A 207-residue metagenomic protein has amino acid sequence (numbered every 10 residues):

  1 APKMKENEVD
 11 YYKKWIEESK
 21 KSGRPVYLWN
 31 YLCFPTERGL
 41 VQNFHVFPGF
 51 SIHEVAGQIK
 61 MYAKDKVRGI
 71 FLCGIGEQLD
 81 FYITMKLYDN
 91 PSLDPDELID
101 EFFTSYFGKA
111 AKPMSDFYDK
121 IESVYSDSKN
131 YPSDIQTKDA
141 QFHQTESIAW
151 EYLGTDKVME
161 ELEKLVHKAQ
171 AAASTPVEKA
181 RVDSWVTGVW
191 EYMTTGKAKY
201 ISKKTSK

Functional and structural regions predicted by a protein language model:
P2-K3, V41-H45, I135-Q144: Low-complexity, polar-biased intrinsically disordered regions enriched in Pro/Ser/Thr/Gly
K3-K112: Structured mid-domain segments that build the active-site/substrate or prosthetic-cofactor binding neighborhood
T36, D65-V67, L79-K207: Catalytic domains of carbohydrate-active enzymes that cleave complex glycans
